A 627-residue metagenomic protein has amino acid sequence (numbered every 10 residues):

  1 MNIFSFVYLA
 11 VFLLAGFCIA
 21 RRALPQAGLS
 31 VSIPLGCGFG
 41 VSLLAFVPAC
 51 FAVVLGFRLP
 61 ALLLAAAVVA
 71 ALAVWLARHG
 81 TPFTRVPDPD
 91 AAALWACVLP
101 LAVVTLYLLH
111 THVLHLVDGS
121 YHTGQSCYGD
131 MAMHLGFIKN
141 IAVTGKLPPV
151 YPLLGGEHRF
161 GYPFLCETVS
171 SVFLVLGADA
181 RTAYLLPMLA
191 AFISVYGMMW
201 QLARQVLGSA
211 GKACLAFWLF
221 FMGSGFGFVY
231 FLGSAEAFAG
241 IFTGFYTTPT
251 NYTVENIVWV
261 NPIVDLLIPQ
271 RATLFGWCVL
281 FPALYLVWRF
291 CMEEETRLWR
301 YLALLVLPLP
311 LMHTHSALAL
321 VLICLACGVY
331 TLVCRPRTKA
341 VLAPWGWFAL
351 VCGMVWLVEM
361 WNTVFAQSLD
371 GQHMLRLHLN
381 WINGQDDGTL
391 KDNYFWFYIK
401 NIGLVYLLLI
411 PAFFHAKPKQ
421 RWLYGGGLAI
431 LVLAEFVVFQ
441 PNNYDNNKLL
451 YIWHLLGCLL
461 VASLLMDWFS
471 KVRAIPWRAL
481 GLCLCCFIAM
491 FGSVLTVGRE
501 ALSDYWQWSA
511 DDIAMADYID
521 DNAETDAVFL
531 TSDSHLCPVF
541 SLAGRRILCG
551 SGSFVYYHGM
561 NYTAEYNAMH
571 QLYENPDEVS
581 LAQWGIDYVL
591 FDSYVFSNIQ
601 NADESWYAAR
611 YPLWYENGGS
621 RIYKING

Functional and structural regions predicted by a protein language model:
M1-A91: Membrane-embedded, hydrophobic transmembrane alpha-helices
A102-V279, H315, Y505-W506, D533: Active-site lumenal/periplasmic loops and adjacent helix-entry segments of GT-C-fold, multi-pass membrane
V104-L109, M222, F226, M312-S316 (+5 more regions): Transmembrane alpha-helical segments
L189-F192, T273, L318-V321, N443-S470: Hydrophobic/aromatic-rich transmembrane helices and adjacent perimembrane loops
V264-L267, L286, W299-T314: Membrane-interface alpha helices of multi-pass inner-membrane proteins
P282-F290, I323-R335, K400-R421, D467: Hydrophobic, aromatic-rich transmembrane alpha-helices and their immediate juxtamembrane boundary segments
L286-L298, L302, A319-L350: Perimembrane helix-loop-helix junctions
R473-G627: Extracytoplasmic
